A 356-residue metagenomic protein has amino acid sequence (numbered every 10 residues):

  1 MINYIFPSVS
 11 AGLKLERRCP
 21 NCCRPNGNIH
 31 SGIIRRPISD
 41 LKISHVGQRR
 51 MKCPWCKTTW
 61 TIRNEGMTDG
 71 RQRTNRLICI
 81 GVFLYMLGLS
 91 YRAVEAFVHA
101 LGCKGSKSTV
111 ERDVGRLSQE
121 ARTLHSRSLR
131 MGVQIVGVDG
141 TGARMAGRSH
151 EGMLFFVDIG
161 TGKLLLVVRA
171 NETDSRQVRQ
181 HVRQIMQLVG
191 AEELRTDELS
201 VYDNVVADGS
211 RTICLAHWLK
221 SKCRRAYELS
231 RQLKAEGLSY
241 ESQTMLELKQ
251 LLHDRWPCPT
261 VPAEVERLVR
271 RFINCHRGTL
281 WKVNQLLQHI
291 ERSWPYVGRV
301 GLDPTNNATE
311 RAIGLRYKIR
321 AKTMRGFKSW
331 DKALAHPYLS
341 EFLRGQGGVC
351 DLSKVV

Functional and structural regions predicted by a protein language model:
I2-S10, P37-S44: Short, intrinsically disordered, charge-biased short linear motifs at domain edges
G12-R18, V46-R49: Short metal-coordination and nucleic-acid-contact micro-motifs, chiefly zinc-binding Cys/His arrays
P20-N21, P54: Cys/His/Pro-rich metal-binding microdomains
N26-L84: Basic, short loop/linker segments at the boundary and entry of helix-turn-helix/winged-helix-like folds
K52, A100-R195, S200: RNase H-like nuclease fold core
T61-S106, E111-R112, L117: Extended interfacial segments that mediate partner engagement and assembly in macromolecular machines
E192-D203, C223, E236-V356: Acidic/histidine-rich catalytic cores and adjacent linkers of DNA breakage/strand-transfer/modification proteins
G209-L229: Inter-helix linker motif
